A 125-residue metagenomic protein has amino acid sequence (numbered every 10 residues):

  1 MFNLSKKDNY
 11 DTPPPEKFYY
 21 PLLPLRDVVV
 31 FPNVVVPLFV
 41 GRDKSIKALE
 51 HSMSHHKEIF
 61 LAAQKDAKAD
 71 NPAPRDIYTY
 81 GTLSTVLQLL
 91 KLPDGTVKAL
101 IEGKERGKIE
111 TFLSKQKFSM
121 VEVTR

Functional and structural regions predicted by a protein language model:
M1-R125: N-terminal low-complexity, acidic/polar interaction/targeting segments
